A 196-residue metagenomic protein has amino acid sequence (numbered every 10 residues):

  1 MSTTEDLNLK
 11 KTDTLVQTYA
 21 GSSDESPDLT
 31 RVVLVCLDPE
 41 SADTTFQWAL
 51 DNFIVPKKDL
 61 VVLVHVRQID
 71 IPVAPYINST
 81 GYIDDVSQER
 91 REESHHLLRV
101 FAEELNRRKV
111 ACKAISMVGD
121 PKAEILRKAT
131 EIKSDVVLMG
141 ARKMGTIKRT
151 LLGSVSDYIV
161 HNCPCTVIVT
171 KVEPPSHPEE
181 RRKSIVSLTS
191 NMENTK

Functional and structural regions predicted by a protein language model:
M1-D28, E103-V137, M144, P174-H177 (+2 more regions): Structural beta-alpha unit
S22-Y82, Q88, A102-E104, V110 (+1 more regions): Small/aliphatic-rich secondary-structure junction motif
T30, V137-N162, S176-H177: Glycine-rich, Arg-bearing micro-motifs that act as flexible, cationic patches
P39-S41, Q68-I69, K143-M144, V172-P175: Conserved beta-strand elements of beta-rich interaction domains across eukaryotes, especially beta-propellers
V64, K113-M117, I168: General small-molecule cofactor/ligand-binding pocket signal
V73-Y76, L126-R127, T150, E179-R181: Short, well-ordered secondary-structure micro-motifs
S87-R99: Short, surface-exposed alpha-helical segments at coil->helix boundaries
N162-K171: Short, acidic/small-residue loops that bind anionic groups at enzyme active sites
